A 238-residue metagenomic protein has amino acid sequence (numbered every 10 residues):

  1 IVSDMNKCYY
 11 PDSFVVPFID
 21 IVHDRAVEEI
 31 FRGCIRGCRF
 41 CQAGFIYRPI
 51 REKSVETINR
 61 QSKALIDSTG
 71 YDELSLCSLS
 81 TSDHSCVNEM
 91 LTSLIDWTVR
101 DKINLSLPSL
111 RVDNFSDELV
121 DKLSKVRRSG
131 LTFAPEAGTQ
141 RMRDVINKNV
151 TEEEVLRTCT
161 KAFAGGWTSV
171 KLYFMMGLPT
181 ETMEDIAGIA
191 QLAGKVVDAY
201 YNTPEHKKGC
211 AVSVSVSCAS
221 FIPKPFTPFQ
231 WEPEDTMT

Functional and structural regions predicted by a protein language model:
I1-V27: N-terminal [4Fe-4S]-dependent radical SAM core
C8, G33-C34, C38-C41, I58 (+4 more regions): Conserved structural-core and active-site-/substrate-pathway-adjacent residues in large, well-folded domains of enzymes
P17-F18, K53-K63, D67, M90: Ferredoxin-type iron-sulfur electron-transfer modules in oxidoreductases and energy-metabolism complexes
P17-I19, I30, Y201, V214-S217: Catalytic cores of glycan-processing enzymes that make or break glycosidic bonds
D20-E56: Canonical Radical SAM [4Fe-4S] cluster-binding loop centered on the CxxxCxxC motif and its immediate flanking residues
F45, V145-V150, Q230-T236: Short glycine-enriched, charge-decorated loop/helix-capping segments at active-site entrances that position
K63-S215, P223: Conserved SAM/AdoMet-binding glycine-rich loop
C218-T238: Radical SAM enzyme [4Fe-4S]-AdoMet core and its adjacent flexible, acidic and glycine-rich loops/tails across
